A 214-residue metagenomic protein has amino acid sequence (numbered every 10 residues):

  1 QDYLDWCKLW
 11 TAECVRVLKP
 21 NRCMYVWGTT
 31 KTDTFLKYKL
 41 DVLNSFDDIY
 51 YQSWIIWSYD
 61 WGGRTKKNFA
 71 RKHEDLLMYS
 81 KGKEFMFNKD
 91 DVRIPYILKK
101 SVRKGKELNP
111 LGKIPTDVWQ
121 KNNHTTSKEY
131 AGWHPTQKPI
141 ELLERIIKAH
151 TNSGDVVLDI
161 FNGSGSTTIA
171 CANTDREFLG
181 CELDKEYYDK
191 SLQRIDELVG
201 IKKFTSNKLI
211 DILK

Functional and structural regions predicted by a protein language model:
Q1-D189: Core catalytic lobe of class I
L192-K214: S-adenosyl-L-methionine
